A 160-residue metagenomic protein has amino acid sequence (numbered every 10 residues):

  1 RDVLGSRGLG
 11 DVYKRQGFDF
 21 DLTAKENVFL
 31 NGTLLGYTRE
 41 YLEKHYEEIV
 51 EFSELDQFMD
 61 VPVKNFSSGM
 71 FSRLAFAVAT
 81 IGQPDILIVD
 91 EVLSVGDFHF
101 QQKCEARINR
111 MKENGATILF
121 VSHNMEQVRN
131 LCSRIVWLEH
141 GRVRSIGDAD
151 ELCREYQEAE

Functional and structural regions predicted by a protein language model:
D2-L9, Y13: Single conserved hydrophobic/aromatic residue that forms the stacking wall/gate of nucleotide- or nucleobase-binding
F29, Y41-F58, A77: Conserved ABC ATPase "signature" region
T80-V89: A short, proline-enriched helix->beta-strand linker immediately N-terminal to the Walker B motif in ABC-type P-loop
S122-H123: H-loop/switch region of ABC-family ATPase nucleotide-binding domains
V128-N130: A short, surface-exposed alpha-helical micro-motif characterized by mixed small hydrophobic and charged/polar residues
H140-G141, Y156: Conserved ABC ATPase "signature" C-loop
I146-G147: ABC ATPase "signature
